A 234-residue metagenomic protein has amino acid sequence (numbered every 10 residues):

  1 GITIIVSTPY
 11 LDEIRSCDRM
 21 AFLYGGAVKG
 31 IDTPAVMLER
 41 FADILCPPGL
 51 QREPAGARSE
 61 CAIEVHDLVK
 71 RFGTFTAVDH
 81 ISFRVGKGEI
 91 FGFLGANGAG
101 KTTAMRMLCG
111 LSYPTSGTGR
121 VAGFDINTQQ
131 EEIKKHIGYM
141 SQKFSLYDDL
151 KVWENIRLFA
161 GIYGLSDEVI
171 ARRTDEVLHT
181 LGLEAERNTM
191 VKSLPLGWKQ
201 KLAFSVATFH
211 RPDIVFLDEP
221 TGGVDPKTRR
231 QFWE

Functional and structural regions predicted by a protein language model:
G117-D125, E132-I133: Conserved ABC transporter NBD signature motif
R157, G161, E168-E186: Conserved ABC ATPase "signature" region
F204, F232: Hydrophobic anchor residue at the start of the ABC signature
V215-D218, V224: Catalytic Walker B motif of ABC-type/P-loop ATPase nucleotide-binding domains
